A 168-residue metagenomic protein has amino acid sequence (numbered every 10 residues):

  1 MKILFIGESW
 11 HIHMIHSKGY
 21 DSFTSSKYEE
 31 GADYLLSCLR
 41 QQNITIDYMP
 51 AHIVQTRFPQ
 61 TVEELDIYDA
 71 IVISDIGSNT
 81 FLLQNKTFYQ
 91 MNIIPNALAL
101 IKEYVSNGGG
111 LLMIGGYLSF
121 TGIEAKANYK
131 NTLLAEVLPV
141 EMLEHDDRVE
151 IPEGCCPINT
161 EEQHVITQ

Functional and structural regions predicted by a protein language model:
L4, Y20-N128: Helical hinge/lid and interdomain linker segments adjacent to catalytic or ligand-binding clefts that mediate domain
E8-S17, A32, G110-Q168: An acidic, glycine-rich "communication" segment
